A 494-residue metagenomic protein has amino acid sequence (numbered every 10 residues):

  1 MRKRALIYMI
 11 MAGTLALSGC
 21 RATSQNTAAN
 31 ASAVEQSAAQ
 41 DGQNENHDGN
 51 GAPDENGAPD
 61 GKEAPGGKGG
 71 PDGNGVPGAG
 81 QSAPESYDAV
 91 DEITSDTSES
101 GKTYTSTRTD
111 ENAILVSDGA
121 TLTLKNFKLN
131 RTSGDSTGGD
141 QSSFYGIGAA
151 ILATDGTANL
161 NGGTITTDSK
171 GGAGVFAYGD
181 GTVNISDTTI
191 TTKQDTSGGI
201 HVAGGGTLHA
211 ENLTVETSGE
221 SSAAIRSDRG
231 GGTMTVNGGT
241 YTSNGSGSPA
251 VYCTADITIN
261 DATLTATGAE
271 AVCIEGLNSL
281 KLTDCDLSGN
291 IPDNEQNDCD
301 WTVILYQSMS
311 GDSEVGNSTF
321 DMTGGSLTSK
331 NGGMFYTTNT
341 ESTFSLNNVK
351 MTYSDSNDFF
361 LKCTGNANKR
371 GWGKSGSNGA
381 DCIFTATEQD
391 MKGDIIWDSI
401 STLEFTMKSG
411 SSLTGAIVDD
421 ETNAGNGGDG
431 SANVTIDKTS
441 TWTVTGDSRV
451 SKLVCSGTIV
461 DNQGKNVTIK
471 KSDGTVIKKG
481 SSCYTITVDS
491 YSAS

Functional and structural regions predicted by a protein language model:
M1-M11: Positively charged n-region of N-terminal signal peptides that target proteins for export
A16-G19: C-terminal motif of bacterial Sec signal peptides marking the signal peptidase cleavage site
R21-E85, R370-K374: Disordered, low-complexity segments in secreted/periplasmic proteins that are enriched in proline
G66-A83, L129-T154, G172-A173, A177-G179 (+12 more regions): Acidic/polar low-complexity surface segments
G73-S136, C483-T487, Y491-S494: N-terminal segments that cap or nucleate solenoid repeat domains
D96-G101, T121-F127, A158-G162, T182-T188 (+14 more regions): All-beta strand scaffolds that present successive hydrophobic residues in beta-strands
S106, R131, T167-S169, T192-Q194 (+7 more regions): Residues in short coils/turns that link rungs of repeat/solenoid architectures in beta-rich domains
Y353, N378, C382, A386-Y491: Extracellular beta-solenoid/beta-roll
